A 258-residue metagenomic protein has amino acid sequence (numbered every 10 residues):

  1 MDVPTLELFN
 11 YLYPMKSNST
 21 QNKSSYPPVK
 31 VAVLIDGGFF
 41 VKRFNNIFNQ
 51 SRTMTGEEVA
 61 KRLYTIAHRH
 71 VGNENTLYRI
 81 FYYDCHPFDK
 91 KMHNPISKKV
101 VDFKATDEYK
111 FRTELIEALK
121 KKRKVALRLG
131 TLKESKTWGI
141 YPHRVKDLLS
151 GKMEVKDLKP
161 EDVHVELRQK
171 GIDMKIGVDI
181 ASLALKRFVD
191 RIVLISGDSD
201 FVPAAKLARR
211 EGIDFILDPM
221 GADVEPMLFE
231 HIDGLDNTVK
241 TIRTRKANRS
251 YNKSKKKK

Functional and structural regions predicted by a protein language model:
D2-L148, P160-V165, D214: Domain-level signal for Mg2+-assisted phosphodiester chemistry and nucleotide/NA-binding surfaces in nucleic-acid
Y26, L129-K258: Nuclease catalytic cores that cleave nucleic-acid phosphodiester bonds, predominantly acidic two-metal-ion
